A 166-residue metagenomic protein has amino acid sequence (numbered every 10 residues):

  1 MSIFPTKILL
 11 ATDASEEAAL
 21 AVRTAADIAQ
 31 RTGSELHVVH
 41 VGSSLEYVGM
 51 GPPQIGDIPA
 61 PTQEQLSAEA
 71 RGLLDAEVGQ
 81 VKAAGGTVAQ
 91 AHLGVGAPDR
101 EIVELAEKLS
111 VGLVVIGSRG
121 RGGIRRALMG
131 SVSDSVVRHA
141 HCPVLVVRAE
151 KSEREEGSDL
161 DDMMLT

Functional and structural regions predicted by a protein language model:
M1-F4, E17, G79-V114, K151-T166: Structural beta-alpha unit
S2-D57, S152, D161-T166: Small/aliphatic-rich secondary-structure junction motif
A21, V48-G51, V103-E104, R126-L128 (+1 more regions): Short, well-ordered secondary-structure micro-motifs
V39, Q90-G94, L145: General small-molecule cofactor/ligand-binding pocket signal
D57-G72: A short acidic, glycine-rich active-site loop that binds or catalyzes chemistry on phosphate/adenosine moieties
L113-S135, E153-G157: Glycine-rich, Arg-bearing micro-motifs that act as flexible, cationic patches
C142-E150: Short, flexible loop segments at boundaries between secondary-structure elements
